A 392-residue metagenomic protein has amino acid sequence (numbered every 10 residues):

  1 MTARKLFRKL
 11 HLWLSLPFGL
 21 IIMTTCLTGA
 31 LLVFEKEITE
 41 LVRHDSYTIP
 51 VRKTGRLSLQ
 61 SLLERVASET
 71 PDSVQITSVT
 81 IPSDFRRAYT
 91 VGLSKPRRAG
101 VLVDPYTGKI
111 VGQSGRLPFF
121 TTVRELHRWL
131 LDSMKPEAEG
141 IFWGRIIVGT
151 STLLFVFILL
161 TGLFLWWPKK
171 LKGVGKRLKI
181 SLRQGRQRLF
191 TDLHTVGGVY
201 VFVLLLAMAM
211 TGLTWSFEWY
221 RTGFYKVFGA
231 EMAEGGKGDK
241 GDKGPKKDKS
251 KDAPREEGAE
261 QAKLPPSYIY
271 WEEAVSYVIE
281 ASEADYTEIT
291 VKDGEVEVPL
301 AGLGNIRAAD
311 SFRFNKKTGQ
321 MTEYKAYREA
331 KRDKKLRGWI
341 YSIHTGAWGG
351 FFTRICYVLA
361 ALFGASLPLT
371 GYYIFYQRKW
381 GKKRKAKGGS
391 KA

Functional and structural regions predicted by a protein language model:
M1-A392: Conserved histidines in hydrophobic membrane contexts and catalytic metal-binding motifs
